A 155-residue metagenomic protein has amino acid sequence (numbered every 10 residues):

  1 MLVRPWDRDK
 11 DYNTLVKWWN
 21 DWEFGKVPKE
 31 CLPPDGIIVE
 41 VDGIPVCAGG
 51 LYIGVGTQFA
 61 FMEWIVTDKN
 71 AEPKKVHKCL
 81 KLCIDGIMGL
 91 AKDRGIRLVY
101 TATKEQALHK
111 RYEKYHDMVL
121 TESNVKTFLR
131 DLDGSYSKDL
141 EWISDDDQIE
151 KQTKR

Functional and structural regions predicted by a protein language model:
M1-P28, K138-R155: Short amphipathic alpha-helix that is part of the acyltransferase structural core
P5-D7, L15-D42, V46-T67: A conserved beta-strand-loop-helix scaffold within acyl/acetyltransferase catalytic domains
K10, T57, Q106-A107: Short alpha-helical
P73-A91: Conserved acetyl-CoA-binding loop-helix of GNAT-fold acetyltransferases
G95-I96: Short, high-confidence coil segments that cap the C-terminus of an alpha-helix and link into the following beta-strand
V99-K110: Conserved beta-strand-loop-alpha-helix junction that forms the acyl-donor binding cleft
A102, M118-S135: Conserved catalytic-core motifs of GNAT/GCN5-like acyltransferases
K110-D117: Short, aromatic/basic amphipathic alpha-helical patches
